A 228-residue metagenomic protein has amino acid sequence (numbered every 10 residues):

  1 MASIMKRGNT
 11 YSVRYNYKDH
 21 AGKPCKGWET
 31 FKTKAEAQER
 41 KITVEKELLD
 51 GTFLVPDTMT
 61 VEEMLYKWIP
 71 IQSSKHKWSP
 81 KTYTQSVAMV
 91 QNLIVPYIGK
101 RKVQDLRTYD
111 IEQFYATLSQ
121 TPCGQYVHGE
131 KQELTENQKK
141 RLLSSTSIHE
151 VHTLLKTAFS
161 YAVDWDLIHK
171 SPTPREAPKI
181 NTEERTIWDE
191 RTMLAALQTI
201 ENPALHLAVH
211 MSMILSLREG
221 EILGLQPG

Functional and structural regions predicted by a protein language model:
M1-K32: Short, Arg/Lys-rich segments that mark the N-terminal edge of DNA/RNA- and chromatin-recognition modules
Y15, D57-V163: Short, Lys/Arg-enriched alpha-helical recognition elements, typified by the DNA-recognition helix
E29-T58, I71-S79, N92-L93: N-terminal helical hairpins
T30, G224-G228: A short, basic/aromatic helix-end/turn motif that makes direct DNA contacts
A35, E62, K81, Y109 (+3 more regions): Residues in well-ordered alpha-helical elements
G124-G129, E133-S145, H149-T153, D164-L225: Basic, Lys/Arg- and aromatic-enriched nucleic-acid-binding interface segment
